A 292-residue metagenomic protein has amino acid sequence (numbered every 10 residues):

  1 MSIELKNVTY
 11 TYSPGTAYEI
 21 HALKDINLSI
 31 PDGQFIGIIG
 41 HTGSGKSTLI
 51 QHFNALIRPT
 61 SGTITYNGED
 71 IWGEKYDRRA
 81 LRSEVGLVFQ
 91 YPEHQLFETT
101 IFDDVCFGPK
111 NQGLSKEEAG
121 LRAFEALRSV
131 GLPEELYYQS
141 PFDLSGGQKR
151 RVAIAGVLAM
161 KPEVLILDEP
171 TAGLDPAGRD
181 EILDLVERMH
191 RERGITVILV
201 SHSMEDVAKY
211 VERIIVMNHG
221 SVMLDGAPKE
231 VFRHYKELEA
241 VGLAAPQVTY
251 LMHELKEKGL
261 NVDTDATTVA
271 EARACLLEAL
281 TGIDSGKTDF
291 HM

Functional and structural regions predicted by a protein language model:
N54: Helix-to-loop junction immediately C-terminal to a conserved catalytic motif
T63-A80: ABC ATPase NBD Q-loop/coupling interface
E117-E135: Conserved ABC ATPase "signature" region
S140-L144, Q148: Conserved ABC ATPase signature
K161: Conserved catalytic motifs of ABC-family nucleotide-binding domains
L165-D168: Catalytic Walker B motif of ABC-type/P-loop ATPase nucleotide-binding domains
H219-G220: Conserved ABC ATPase "signature" C-loop
